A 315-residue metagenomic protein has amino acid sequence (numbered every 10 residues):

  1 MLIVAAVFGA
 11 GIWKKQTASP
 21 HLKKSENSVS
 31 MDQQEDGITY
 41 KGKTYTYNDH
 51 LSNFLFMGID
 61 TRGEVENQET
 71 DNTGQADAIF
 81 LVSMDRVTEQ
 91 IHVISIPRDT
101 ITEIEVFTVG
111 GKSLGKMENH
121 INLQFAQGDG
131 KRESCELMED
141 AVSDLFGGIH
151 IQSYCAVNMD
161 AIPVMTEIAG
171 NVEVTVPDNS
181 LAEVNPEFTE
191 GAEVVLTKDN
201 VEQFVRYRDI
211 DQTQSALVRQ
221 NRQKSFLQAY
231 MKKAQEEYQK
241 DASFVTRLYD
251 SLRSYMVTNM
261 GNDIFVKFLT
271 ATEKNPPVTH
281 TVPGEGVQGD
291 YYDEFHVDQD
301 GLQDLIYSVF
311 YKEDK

Functional and structural regions predicted by a protein language model:
V7-K315: Non-catalytic, solvent-exposed segments at the cell envelope interface
